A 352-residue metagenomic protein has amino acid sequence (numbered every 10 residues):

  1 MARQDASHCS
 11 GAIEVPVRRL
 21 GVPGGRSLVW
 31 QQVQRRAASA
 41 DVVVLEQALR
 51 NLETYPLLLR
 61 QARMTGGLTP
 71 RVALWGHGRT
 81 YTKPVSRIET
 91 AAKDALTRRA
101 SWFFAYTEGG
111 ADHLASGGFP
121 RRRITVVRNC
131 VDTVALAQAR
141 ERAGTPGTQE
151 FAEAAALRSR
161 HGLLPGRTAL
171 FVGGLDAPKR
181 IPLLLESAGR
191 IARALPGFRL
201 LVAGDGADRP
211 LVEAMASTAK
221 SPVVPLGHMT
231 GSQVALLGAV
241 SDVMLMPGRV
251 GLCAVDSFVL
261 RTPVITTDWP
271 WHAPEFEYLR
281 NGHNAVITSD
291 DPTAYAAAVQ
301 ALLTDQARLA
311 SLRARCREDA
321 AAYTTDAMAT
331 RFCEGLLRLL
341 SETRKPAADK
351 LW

Functional and structural regions predicted by a protein language model:
V17, P210-M229, G282: Nucleotide-activated donor-binding/catalytic signature segment of Leloir-type glycosyltransferases, i.e., the conserved
L52, L68-I88, R99-W102: A short, histidine- and acid-enriched strand-loop-helix "catalytic/donor-clamping" loop that lines the nucleotide-sugar
T97-A155, L163-L164: Donor nucleotide-sugar binding/catalytic pocket of nucleotide-sugar-dependent glycosyltransferases
R158-K179, L185-G189, L201: Conserved donor-binding/catalytic core segment of Leloir-type glycosyltransferases
S159, A301, R308-A322: A short, well-ordered alpha-helix in the C-terminal region of glycosyltransferases
G238-L252, T262-P263: Acidic donor-binding loop of glycosyltransferase active sites
P263-H272: Short hydrophobic beta-strand element within catalytic cores of glycosyltransferases and related nucleotide-activated
N281-T293, A301-A307: Conserved acidic donor-binding segment of nucleotide-sugar-dependent glycosyltransferases
